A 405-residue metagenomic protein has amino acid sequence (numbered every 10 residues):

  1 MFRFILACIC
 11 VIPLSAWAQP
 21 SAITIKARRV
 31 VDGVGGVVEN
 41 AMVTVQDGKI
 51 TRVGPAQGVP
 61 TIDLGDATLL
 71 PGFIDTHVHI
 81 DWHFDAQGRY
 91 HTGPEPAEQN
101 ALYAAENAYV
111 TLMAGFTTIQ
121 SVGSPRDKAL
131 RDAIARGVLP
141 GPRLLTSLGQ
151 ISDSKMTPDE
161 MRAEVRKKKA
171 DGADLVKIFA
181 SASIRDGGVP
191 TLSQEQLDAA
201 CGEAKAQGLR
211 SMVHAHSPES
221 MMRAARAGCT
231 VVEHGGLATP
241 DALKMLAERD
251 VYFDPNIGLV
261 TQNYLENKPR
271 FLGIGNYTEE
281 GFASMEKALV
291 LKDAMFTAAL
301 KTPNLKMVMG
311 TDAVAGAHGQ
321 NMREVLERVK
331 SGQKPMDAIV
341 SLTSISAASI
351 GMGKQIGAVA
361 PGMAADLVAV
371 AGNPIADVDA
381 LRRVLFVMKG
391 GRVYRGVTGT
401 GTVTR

Functional and structural regions predicted by a protein language model:
I5-S15: Bacterial N-terminal signal peptides
S21, V30, V34-L70: Histidine-rich, glycine-flanked metal-binding segment
A67-R136, E195, E219-S220, A224-A227: Metal-associated gating/positioning segment near the N- to mid-region
N100-A108, M156-K168, H216-S220: Short, acidic/polar
A101-D127, G141-I151, A173-S183, R210 (+2 more regions): Divalent metal-dependent hydrolysis catalytic cores, especially in the metallo-beta-lactamase
S154, F179, R185-V290, A313-A315 (+4 more regions): Active-site core of metal-dependent hydrolases
A206, Y277, A288-P374: His/Asp/Glu-enriched, well-ordered alpha-helical/loop segment that forms or immediately abuts the divalent-metal
L342-S344, A348, P361-T404: C-terminal cap of metal-dependent C-N hydrolases
